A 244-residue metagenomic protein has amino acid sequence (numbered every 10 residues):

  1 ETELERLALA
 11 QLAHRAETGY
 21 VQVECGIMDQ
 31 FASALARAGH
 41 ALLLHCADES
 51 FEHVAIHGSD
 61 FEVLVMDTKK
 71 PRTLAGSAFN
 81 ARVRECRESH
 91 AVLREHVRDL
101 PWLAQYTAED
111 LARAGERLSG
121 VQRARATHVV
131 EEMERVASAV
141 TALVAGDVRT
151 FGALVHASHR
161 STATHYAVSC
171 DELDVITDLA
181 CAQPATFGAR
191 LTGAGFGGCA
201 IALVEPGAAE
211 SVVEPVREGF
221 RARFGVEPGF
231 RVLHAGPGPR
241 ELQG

Functional and structural regions predicted by a protein language model:
E1-V65: Fold-level recognition of mixed alpha/beta catalytic cores in primary-metabolism enzymes, strongest
F31, C199, G229: Conserved beta-strand and immediately adjacent loop positions that scaffold enzyme active sites
H40-G188, L203-G244: C-terminal nucleotide
G197-L203: Short beta-strand->loop micro-motif that forms the acidic, two-metal-ion catalytic signature in nucleotide-processing
